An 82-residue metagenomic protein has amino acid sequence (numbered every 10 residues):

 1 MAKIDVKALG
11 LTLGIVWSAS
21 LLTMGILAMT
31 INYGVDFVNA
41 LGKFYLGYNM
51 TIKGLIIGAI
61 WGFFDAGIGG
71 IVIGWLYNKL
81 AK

Functional and structural regions predicted by a protein language model:
M1-K82: Juxtamembrane/disordered regions of integral membrane proteins
